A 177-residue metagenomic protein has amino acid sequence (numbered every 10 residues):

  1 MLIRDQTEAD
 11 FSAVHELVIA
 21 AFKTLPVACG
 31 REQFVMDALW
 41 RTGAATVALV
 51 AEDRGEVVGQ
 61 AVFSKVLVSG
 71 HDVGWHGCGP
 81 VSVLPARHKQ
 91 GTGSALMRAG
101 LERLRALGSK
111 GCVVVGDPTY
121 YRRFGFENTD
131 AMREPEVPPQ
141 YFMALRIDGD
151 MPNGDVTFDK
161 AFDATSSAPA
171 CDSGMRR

Functional and structural regions predicted by a protein language model:
L2-V14: A short beta-loop-alpha structural element at the N-terminal edge of CoA-dependent acyl/N-acetyltransferase catalytic
H15, F22-L67: Active-site rim helix/loop that mediates acceptor-substrate recognition in acyltransferases
L49, G59-A61, H76, V81 (+1 more regions): Conserved GNAT-family N-acetyltransferase fold
V68-W75: A short, polar/charged loop-to-alpha-helix boundary motif
P80-H88: A short, internal acetyl-CoA/4′-phosphopantetheine-binding micro-motif in the GNAT/acyltransferase core
R87-A99, S109: Conserved acetyl-CoA pyrophosphate-binding loop and the N-cap/start of the following alpha-helix in GNAT-like
A106-K110, V115-P139: Conserved active-site alpha-helix within GNAT-family acetyltransferase domains
E134-R177: C-terminal "cap" of GNAT-fold acetyltransferases
